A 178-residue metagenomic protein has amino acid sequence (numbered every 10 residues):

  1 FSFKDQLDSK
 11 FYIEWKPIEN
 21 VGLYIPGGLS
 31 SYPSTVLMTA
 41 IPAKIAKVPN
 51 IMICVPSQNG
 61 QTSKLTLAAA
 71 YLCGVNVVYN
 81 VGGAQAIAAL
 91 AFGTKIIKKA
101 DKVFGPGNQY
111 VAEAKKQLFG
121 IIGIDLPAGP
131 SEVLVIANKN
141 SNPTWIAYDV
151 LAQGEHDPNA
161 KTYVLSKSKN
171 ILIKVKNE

Functional and structural regions predicted by a protein language model:
F1-Y32: N-terminal Rossmann NAD(P)-binding subdomain characteristic of aldehyde/semialdehyde dehydrogenases
Q6-D8, Q58-T62, V81-A89: Short acidic loop-to-helix transition motifs that present clustered carboxylates
L23, M52-I53, V135, V164: Structural beta-sheet core signal
S34-K47, A147-Q153: Histidine-anchored nucleotide/phosphate-binding helix
K47-V55, N76, E132: Short beta-strand/loop segments at the ligand-binding rim of alpha/beta enzyme cores
I51-C73: Active-site-proximal loop->helix
G74-K161: Conserved NAD(P)+-binding/catalytic subdomain of aldehyde/semialdehyde dehydrogenases
A152, H156, A160-E178: A glycine- and small/hydrophobic-rich beta-loop-beta segment that serves as a flexible "lid/hinge" or phosphate-binding
